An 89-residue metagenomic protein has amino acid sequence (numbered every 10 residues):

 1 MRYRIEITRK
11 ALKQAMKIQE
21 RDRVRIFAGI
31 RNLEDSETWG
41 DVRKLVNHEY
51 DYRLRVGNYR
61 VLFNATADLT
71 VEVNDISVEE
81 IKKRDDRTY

Functional and structural regions predicted by a protein language model:
R2-E6, R21-V24, W39, R55-Y59 (+1 more regions): Enriched for short, Lys/Arg-rich terminal
Q14-I18: Short amphipathic alpha-helical boundary/capping segments
G29-L54: A short, surface-exposed loop/turn module that caps and links secondary-structure elements
